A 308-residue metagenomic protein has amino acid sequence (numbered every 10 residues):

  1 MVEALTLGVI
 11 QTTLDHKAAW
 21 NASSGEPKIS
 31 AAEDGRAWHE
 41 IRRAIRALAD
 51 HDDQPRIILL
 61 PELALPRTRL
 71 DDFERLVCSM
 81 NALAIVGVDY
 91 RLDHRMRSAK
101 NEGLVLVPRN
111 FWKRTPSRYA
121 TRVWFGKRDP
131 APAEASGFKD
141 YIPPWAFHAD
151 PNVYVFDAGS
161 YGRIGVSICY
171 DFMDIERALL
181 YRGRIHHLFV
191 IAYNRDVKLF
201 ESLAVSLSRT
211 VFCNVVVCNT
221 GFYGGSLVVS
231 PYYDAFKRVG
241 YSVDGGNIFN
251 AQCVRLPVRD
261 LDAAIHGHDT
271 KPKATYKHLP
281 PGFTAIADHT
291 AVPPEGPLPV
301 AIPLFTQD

Functional and structural regions predicted by a protein language model:
M1-I57, A64-L65: N-terminal, active-site-proximal structural segment of metallo-dependent hydrolase catalytic domains
G8-I10, L59, I85, V123 (+2 more regions): Hydrophobic/aromatic beta-strand patches that form the interior of the parallel beta-sheet core in alpha/beta enzyme
L14, K100-F125, T220-F249: Short, glycine-anchored, charge-dense loop/turn motifs used at functional sites
G35-F125, N194-D196, L203-V205, R209: Cys-nucleophile CN-hydrolase/nitrilase-fold catalytic domain and related Cys-dependent amidase chemistry that acts on
R56-I57, G162-I164, H187: Structural motif
E74-L83, F172-T284: CN hydrolase (nitrilase-like) catalytic-core segments centered on the catalytic cysteine and neighboring Lys/Glu
M96-G183: Active-site catalytic loop in hydrolytic enzyme cores
V155-Y161, S167-Y170, G267-D308: Cysteine/selenocysteine-centered motifs that mediate thiol-based redox chemistry or coordinate metal-sulfur cofactors
